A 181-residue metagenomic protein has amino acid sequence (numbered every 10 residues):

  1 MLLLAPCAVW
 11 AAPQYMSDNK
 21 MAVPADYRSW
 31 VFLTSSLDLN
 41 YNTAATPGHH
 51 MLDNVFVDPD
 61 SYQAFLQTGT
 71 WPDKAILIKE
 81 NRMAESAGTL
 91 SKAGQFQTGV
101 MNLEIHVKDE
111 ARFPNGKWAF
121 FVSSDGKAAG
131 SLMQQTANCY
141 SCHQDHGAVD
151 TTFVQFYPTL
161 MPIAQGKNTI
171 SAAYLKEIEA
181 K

Functional and structural regions predicted by a protein language model:
M1-L2: Sec-dependent signal peptide recognition, specifically the positively charged N-region followed immediately by
A12-V31, S35-N40, H49, T68-K181: Sequence context surrounding c-type heme c attachment/ligation sites in exported
T46: N-proximal, solvent-exposed segments at the start of the mature chain
M51-L66, T89-S91: N-terminal post-signal-peptidase region of extra-cytosolic proteins
